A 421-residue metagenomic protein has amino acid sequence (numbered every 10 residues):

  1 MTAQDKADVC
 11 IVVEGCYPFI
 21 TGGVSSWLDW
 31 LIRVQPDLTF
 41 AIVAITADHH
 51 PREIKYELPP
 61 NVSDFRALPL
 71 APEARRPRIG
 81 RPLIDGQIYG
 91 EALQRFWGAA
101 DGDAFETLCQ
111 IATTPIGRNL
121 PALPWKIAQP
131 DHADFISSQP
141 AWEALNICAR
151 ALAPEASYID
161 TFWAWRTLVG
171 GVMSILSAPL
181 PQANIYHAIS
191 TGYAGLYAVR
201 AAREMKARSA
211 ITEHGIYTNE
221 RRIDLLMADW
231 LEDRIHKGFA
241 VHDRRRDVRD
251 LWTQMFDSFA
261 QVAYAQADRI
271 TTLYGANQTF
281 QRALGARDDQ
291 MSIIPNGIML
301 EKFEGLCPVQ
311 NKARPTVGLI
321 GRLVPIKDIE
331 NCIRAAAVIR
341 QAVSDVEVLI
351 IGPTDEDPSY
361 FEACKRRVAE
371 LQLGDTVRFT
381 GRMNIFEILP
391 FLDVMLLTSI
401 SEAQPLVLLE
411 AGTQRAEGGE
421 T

Functional and structural regions predicted by a protein language model:
M1-L152: N-terminal subdomain of nucleotide-sugar transferases
V241-R246, F361-R382: Nucleotide-activated donor-binding/catalytic signature segment of Leloir-type glycosyltransferases, i.e., the conserved
Q261-A265, G381-L392, T413: Short acidic alpha-helix that forms the nucleotide-activated donor recognition element in Leloir-type transferases
A276, G297: Carbohydrate-associated surface elements
K302-V338, L349: Conserved donor-binding/catalytic core segment of Leloir-type glycosyltransferases
E347-R366: Glycosyltransferase donor-sugar binding loop
I400: Aromatic "clamp/platform" in nucleotide-sugar-dependent glycosyltransferases that forms part of the donor/acceptor
P405-E410: Short glycine/serine-rich donor-binding loops of glycosyltransferases
